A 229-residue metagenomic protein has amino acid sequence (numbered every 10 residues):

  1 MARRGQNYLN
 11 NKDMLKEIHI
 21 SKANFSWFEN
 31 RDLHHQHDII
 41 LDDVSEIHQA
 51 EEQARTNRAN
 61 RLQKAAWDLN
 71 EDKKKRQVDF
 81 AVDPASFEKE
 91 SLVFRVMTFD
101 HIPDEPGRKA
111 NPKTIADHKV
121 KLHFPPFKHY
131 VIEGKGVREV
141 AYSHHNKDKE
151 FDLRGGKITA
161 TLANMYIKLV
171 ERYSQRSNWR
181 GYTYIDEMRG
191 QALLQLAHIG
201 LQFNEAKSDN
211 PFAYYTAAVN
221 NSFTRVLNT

Functional and structural regions predicted by a protein language model:
M1-E17: N-terminal intrinsically disordered, low-complexity regulatory segments of eukaryotic proteins
N11-D13, H19-T229: Alpha-helical promoter-recognition and RNA polymerase-docking modules of transcription initiation factors, dominated by
